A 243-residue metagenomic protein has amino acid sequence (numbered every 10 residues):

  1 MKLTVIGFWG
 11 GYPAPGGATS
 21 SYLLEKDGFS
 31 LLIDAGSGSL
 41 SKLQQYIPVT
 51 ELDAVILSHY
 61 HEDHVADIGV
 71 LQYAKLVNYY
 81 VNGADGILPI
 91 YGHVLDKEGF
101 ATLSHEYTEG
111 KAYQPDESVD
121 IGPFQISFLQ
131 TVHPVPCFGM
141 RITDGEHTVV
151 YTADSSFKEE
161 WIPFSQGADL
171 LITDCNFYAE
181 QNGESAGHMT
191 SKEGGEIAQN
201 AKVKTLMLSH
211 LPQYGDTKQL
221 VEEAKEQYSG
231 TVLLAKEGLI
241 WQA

Functional and structural regions predicted by a protein language model:
M1-I47, C137-A153, L170: Conserved beta-strand hairpin/beta-sheet module of binuclear metal-dependent hydrolase folds, prominently
L3, Y22, D34, L43 (+8 more regions): Divalent metal-coordination and catalytic microenvironments
F29, N78, A84-L88, A201-M207 (+1 more regions): A short helix->loop->beta-strand "cap" motif at the edges of active sites that frequently abuts
L32-G36, D53-H59, H93, V150-A153 (+3 more regions): Active-site neighborhood of phospho(di)ester-bond hydrolases with catalytic His/Asp-centered motifs
G38-G86: Active-site metal-binding motif and surrounding structural segment of the metallo-beta-lactamase
D67-K75, G99-T102, D216-A224: Metal-dependent catalytic neighborhoods of phosphoester/phosphodiester hydrolases
G83-C137, D144-E146: Metallo-beta-lactamase
K158-W241: Cap/insert and terminal regions of metallo-dependent hydrolase folds
